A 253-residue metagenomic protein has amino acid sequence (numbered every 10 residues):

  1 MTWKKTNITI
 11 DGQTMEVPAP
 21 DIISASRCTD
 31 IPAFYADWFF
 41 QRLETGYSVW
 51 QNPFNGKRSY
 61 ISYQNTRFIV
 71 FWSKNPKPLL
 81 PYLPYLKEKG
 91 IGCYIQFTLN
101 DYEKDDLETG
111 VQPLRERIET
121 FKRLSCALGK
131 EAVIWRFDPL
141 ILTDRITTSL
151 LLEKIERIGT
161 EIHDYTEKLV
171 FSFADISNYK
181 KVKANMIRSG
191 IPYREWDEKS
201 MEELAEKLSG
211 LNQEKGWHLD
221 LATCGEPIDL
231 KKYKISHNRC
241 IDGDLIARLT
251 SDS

Functional and structural regions predicted by a protein language model:
M1-L107, L114, I118-K130: Conserved Radical SAM active-site core
C28-D30, K74, T98-Y102, D138-L140 (+2 more regions): Active-site beta-loop-alpha junctions enriched in small/polar residues
A33, K104-D105, I141-R145, S177-K180 (+1 more regions): Short catalytic/ligand-binding loop motif for oxyanion handling, primarily in non-cytosolic enzymes, centered on
E103-V111, P139-S149, I187-W196: Surface-exposed cleft-lining segments at the edges of enzyme active sites
E116-K183, E206-G216, D220-T223: Conserved C-terminal portion of the radical SAM core fold that forms the substrate/S-adenosylmethionine-binding
V182-I191, K232-C240: Short, surface-exposed, charged loop/turn segments at secondary-structure junctions
E198-S253: C-terminal accessory extensions appended to soluble enzyme cores
